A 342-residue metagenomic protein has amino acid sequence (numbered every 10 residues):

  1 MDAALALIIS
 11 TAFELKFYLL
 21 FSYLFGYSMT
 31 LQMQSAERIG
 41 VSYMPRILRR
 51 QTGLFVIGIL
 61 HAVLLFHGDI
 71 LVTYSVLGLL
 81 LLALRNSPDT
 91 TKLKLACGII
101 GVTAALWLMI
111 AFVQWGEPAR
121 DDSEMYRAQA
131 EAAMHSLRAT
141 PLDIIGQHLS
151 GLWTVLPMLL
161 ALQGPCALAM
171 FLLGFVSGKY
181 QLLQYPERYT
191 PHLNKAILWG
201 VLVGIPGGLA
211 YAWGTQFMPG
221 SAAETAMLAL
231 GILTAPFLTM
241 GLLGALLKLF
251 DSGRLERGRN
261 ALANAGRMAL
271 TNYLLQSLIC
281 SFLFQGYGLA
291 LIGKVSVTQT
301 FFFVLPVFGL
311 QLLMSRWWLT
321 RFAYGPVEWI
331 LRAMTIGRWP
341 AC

Functional and structural regions predicted by a protein language model:
M1-I9, A139-V155, S221-T225: Juxtamembrane membrane-water interface segments that cap and precede transmembrane helices
M1-L71: Membrane helical hairpin/interfacial module
Y18-L31, G53-V56, L60-V63, L202-Y211 (+1 more regions): Kinked, hydrophobic transmembrane alpha-helices enriched for aromatic residues and small/kink-inducing positions
L19-L31, V72-L84, L162-Y185, T234-G253: Specific transmembrane alpha-helix
G98-F175: Long hydrophobic alpha-helical segments that form multi-pass transmembrane helix bundles in integral membrane proteins
I197, F250-I279, A323-T335: Functional transmembrane helices that form membrane-embedded active or gating regions
W199-F250: Alpha-helical transmembrane segments and terminal signal-anchor/GPI-anchor hydrophobic tails, characterized by long
A226-T234, M268-A269, I292-R316: Membrane-interface transmembrane-helix boundary segments in multi-pass integral membrane proteins
